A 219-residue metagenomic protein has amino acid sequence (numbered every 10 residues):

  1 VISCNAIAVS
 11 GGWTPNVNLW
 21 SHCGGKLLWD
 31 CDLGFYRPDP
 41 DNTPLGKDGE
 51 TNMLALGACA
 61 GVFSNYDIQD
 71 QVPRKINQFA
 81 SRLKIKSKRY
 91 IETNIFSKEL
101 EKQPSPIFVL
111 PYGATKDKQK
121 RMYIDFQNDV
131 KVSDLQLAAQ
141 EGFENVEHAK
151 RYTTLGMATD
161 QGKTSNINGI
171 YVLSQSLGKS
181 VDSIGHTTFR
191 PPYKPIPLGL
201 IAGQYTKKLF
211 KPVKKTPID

Functional and structural regions predicted by a protein language model:
V1-D219: Residues forming the flavin
